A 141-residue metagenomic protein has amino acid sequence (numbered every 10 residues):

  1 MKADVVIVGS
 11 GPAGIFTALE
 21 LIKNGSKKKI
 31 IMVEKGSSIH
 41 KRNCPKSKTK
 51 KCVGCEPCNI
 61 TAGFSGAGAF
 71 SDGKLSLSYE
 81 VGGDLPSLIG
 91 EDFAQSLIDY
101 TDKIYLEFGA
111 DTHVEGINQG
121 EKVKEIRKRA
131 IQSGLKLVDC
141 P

Functional and structural regions predicted by a protein language model:
M1-A13, I31-V33: Beta1/beta-strand and adjacent pyrophosphate-binding region of the FAD-binding site in flavoprotein oxidoreductases
I7-G9, T17, G73: Conserved structural-core and active-site-/substrate-pathway-adjacent residues in large, well-folded domains of enzymes
P12, K28, N43: Functionally constrained cores in energy, signaling, and assembly domains
A18, I22: Gly/Ala-rich phosphate-binding loop of Rossmann-like dinucleotide-binding domains, activating on the conserved
K23-K29: Conserved S-adenosyl-L-methionine
K35-R42, K46-P141: Conserved N-terminal/central alpha/beta ligand/cofactor-binding core
